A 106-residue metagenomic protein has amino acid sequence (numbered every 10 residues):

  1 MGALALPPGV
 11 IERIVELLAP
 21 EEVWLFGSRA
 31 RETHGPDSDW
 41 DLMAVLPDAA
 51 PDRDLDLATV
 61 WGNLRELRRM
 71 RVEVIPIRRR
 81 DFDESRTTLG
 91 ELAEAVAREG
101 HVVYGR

Functional and structural regions predicted by a protein language model:
M1-E22, A30-P36, P47-R106: Catalytic core of pol beta-like nucleotidyltransferases
D41-V45: Short beta-strand->loop micro-motif that forms the acidic, two-metal-ion catalytic signature in nucleotide-processing
